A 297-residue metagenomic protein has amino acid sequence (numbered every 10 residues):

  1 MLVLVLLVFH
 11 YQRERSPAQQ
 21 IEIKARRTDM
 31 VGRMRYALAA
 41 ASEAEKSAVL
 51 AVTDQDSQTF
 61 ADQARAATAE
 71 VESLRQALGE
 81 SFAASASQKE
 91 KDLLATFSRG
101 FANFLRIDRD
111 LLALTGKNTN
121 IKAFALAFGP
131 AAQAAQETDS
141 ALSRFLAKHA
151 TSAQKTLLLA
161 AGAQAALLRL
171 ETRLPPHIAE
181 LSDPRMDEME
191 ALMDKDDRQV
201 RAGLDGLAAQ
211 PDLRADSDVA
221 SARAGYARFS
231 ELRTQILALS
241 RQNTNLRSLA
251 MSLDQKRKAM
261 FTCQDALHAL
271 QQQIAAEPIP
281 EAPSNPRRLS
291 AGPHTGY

Functional and structural regions predicted by a protein language model:
L2, E14, L38, S42-E45 (+18 more regions): A structural signal for well-ordered alpha-helices, especially hydrophobic packing surfaces of coiled-coils
L2-A41, F82-F101, N120, F124-L168 (+5 more regions): Amphipathic alpha-helical segments and their boundaries
Y11-R15, V52, L181: Transmembrane helix-loop junctions in multipass membrane proteins, especially transporters and channels
T53, S57, S87, F101-A102 (+4 more regions): Extracellular/periplasmic ligand-sensing ectodomains of membrane signal-transduction proteins
T53-S81, D183-A209: Alpha-helical segments in soluble extracytoplasmic regions
Q63, P130, L192, D254-Q255: Transmembrane helix-bundle signature of multi-pass membrane transporters/permeases
